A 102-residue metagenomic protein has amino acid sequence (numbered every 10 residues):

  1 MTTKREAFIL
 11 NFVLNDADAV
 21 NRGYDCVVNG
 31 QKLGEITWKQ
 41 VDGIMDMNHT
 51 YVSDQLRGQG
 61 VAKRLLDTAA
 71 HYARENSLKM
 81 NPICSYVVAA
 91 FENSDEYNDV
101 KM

Functional and structural regions predicted by a protein language model:
T2-A17: Conserved N-terminal entry element of GNAT/NAT acetyltransferase domains
D18-V20, V41: Structural motif
R22-L33: Conserved beta-hairpin
Q31-K39, D46: Conserved beta-strand in the GNAT
K32, G43, V52, Y86-V87: A generic "binding-loop/recognition-motif" signal
T50-R57: A short, internal acetyl-CoA/4′-phosphopantetheine-binding micro-motif in the GNAT/acyltransferase core
G58-H71: Conserved acetyl-CoA-binding loop-helix of GNAT-fold acetyltransferases
T68-M102: C-terminal structural segments of small proteins and small subunits
